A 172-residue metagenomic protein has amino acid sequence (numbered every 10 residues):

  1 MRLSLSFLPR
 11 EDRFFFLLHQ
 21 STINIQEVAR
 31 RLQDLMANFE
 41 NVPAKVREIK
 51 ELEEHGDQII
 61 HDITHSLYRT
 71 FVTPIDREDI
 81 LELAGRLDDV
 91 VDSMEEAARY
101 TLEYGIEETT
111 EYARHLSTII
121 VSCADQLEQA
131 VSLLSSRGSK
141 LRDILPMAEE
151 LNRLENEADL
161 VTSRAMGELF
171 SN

Functional and structural regions predicted by a protein language model:
M1-N172: Cytosolic, long alpha-helical scaffolding segments
